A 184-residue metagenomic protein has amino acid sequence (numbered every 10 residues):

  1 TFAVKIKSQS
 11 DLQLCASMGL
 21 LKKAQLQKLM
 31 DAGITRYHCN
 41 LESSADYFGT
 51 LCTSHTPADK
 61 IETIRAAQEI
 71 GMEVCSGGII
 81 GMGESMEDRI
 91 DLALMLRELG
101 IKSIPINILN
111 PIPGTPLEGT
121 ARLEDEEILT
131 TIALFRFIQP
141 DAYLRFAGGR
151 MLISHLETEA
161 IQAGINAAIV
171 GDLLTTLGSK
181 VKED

Functional and structural regions predicted by a protein language model:
T1-T63, E73-G77, K102-N107: Core AdoMet radical
A3-V4, L26, I61-I64, A93 (+2 more regions): Generic structural signal for well-ordered alpha-helices, preferentially at hydrophobic/aromatic core positions
I6, L29, I64-A67, L96 (+2 more regions): Generic structural signal for hydrophobic
S10, L94-D184: Auxiliary Fe-S-binding modules of radical SAM enzymes
M18-K22, S43-A45, I80-E84, I108-I112 (+2 more regions): Active-site-proximal loop/turn and secondary-structure-junction residues that shape catalytic pockets, frequently
L21-D31, M82-R97, M151-A163: Catalytic cores of alpha/beta
C52-D59, E84-D91, G119-E127, E183: Alpha-helix N-cap and loop-to-helix initiation/capping positions
M72-G81, R89, N110-T120: Short, flexible active-site loops
